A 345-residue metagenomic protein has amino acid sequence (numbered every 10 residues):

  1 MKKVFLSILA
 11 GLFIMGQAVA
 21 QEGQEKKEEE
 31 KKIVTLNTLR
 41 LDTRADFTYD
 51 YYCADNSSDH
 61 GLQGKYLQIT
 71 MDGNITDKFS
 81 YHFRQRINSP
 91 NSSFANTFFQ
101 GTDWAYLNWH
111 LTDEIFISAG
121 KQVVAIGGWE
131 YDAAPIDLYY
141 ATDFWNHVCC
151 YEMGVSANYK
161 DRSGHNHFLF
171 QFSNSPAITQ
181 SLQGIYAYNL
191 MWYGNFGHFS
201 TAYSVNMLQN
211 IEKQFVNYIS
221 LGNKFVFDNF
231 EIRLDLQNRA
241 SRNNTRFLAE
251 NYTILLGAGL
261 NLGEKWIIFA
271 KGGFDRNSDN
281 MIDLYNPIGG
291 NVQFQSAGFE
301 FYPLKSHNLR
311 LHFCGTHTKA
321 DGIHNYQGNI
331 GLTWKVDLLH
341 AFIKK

Functional and structural regions predicted by a protein language model:
M1-S7, G16-D46, F342-K345: N-terminal periplasmic/intermembrane-space "pro-region" immediately following the signal or transit peptide
G11-L12: Repetitive helical segments and hydrophobic/amphipathic motifs
E30-D50, S57-S175, Y193-N195: Outer membrane beta-barrel
L36, R40, R44-S58, T76 (+4 more regions): Outer-membrane beta-barrel pore domains
Y66, T102, E152-G154, A187 (+3 more regions): Short beta-strand-initiation
I126-G128, I178-Q180, D321: Short catalytic/ligand-binding loop motif for oxyanion handling, primarily in non-cytosolic enzymes, centered on
F168-F215: Loop-centered beta-sheet repeat module
